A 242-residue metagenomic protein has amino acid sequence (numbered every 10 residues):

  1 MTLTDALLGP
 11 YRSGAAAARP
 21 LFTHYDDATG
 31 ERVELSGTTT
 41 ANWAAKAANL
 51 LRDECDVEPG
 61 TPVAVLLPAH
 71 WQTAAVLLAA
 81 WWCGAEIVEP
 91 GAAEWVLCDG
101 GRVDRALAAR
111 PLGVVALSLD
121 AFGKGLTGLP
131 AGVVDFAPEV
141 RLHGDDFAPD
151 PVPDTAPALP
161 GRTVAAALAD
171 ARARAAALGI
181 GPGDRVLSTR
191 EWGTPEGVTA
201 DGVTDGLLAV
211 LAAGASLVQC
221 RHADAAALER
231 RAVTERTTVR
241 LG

Functional and structural regions predicted by a protein language model:
M1-T23: A short N-terminal helical cap/helix-turn-helix that marks the beginning of AMP-binding/adenylate-forming
F22-V57, T155-P182, L187-G193: Conserved AMP-binding/adenylate-forming core of the ANL superfamily
Y25, L67, V88-W95, R102 (+1 more regions): ATP-dependent adenylate-forming carboxylate-activation enzymes
L50-A85, P90, P182-A209: Conserved AMP-binding/adenylate-forming
V65-A69, L97-R102, L117-L119, S188-V198 (+3 more regions): Structural motif
Q72-A75, V103-R105, V203, A225-E229: Short, well-ordered alpha-helical microsegments
W95-I180, V233-G242: ANL superfamily adenylate-forming
A175-G183, W192-L241: Conserved AMP-binding/adenylation subdomain of ANL enzymes
